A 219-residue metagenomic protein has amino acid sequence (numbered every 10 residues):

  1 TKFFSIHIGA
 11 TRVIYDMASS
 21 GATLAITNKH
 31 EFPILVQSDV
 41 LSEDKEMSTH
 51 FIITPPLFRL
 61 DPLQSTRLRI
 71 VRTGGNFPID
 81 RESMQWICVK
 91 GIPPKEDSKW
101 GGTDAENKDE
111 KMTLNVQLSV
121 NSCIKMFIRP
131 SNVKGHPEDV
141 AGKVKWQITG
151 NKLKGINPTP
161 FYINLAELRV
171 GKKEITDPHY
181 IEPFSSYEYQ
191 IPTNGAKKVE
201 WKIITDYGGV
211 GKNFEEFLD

Functional and structural regions predicted by a protein language model:
T1-A25, G135-K145: Beta-sheet-dominated interaction scaffolds and their linkers
M17-T23, D80-Q85, T149: Short, solvent-exposed loop/turn segments enriched in Ser/Thr/Gly
T23-T27, K152-P158: Short edge beta-strand/loop segments characteristic of extracellular beta-sandwich folds
K29-E46, P158-I175: Short acidic, flexible loop segments centered on an aromatic residue
L41, G75-D139, V144-W146, K197-D219: Terminal connector regions
S48-F77, K172-K198: Intrinsically disordered, low-complexity Pro/Gly/Ser/Thr-rich segments with frequent PxxP/GP/PP motifs and embedded
P158, N164-L168, D177-E215: Long terminal accessory segments
